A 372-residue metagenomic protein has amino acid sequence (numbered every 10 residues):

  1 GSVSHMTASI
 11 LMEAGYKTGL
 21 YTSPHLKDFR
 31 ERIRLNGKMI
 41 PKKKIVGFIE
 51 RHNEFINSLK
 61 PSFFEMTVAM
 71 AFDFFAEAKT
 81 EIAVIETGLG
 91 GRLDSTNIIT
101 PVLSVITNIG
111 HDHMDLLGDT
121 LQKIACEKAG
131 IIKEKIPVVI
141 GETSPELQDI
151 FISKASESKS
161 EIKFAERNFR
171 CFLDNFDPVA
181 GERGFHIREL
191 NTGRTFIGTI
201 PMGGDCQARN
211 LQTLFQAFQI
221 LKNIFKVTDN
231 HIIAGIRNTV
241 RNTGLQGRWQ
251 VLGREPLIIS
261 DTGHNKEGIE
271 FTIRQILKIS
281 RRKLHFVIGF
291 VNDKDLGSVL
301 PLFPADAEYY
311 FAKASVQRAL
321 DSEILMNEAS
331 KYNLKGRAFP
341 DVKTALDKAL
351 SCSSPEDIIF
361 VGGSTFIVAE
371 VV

Functional and structural regions predicted by a protein language model:
S2-M6: Hydrophobic positions on the alpha1 helix immediately C-terminal to the Walker A/P-loop
E13-I99, D115-L117, P145-E146: ATP-dependent carboxylate-amine ligase catalytic core
Y21-S23, G141-E142, S156-D177, I200-D205 (+5 more regions): Beta-strand->loop->alpha-helix junctions that form or flank phosphate-binding loops in nucleotide-handling enzymes
P24, M70-L116, Q148-T195: Extended acidic/charged loop-beta regions that coordinate divalent cations and stabilize anionic phosphate/carboxylate
E77, I82-T87, S95-V105, G110-M114 (+2 more regions): Nucleotide phosphate-binding/pyrophosphate-handling subdomain across enzymes that bind or process nucleotide phosphates
A125-E134: Membrane-proximal helix-turn-helix segments that form the acceptor-binding/catalytic region of lipid-linked
S144-K154, K159-K163, L257-S260, K266 (+1 more regions): C-terminal helical cap/extension that packs against the catalytic core of soluble nucleotide-cofactor enzymes
S364: Active-site-proximal loop/hinge segments that shape catalytic or ion-binding/gating pockets
